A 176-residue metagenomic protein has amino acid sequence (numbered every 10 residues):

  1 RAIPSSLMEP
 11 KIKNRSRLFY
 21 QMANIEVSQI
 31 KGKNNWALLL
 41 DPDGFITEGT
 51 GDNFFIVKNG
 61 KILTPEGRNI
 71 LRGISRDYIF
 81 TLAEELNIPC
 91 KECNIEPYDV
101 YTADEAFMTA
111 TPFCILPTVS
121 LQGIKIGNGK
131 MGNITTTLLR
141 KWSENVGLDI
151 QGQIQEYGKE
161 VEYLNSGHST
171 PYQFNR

Functional and structural regions predicted by a protein language model:
R1-R176: Helix-start/capping segments and mature chain N-termini
